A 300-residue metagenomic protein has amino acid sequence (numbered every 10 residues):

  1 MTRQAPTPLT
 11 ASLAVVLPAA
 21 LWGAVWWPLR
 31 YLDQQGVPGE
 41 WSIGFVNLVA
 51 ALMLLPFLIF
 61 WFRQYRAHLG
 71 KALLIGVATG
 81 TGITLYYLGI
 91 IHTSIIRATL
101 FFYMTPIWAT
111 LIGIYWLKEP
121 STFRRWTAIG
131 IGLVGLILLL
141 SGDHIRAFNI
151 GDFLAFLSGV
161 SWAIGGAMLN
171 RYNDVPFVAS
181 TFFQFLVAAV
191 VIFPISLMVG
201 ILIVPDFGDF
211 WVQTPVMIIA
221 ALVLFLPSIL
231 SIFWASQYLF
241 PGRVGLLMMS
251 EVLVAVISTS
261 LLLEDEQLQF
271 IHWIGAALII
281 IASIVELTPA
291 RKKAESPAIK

Functional and structural regions predicted by a protein language model:
M1-W41, V77, L85, H144-R171 (+1 more regions): Glycine-/small-residue-enriched transmembrane alpha-helix faces in small-molecule transporters and effluxers
T2-Q4, A50-H68, V134-F148, A188-Q213 (+3 more regions): Membrane-interface helix-cap regions at the ends of transmembrane helices in multi-pass membrane proteins
T7-A11, G36-E40, Q64-L69, S141-S161 (+2 more regions): Juxtamembrane helix-entry segments on the extracytoplasmic side of multipass membrane proteins
T10-S12, L21, Q35-T81, W108-A109 (+3 more regions): Transmembrane alpha-helices of multi-pass small-molecule transport proteins
L13, T99-M104, L169-A189, F225-L261: Helix-helix packing/entry segments at the starts of transmembrane helices
L17-A24, P28, F57, L73-H92 (+5 more regions): Hydrophobic alpha-helical transmembrane segments of multi-pass membrane transport proteins, especially secondary
L54, R124-S141, V160, F270-A290: Hydrophobic transmembrane alpha-helices of multi-pass small-molecule transport proteins
L58-W61, T105-T127, L253-W273: C-terminal transmembrane-helix exit sites in multi-pass transporters
